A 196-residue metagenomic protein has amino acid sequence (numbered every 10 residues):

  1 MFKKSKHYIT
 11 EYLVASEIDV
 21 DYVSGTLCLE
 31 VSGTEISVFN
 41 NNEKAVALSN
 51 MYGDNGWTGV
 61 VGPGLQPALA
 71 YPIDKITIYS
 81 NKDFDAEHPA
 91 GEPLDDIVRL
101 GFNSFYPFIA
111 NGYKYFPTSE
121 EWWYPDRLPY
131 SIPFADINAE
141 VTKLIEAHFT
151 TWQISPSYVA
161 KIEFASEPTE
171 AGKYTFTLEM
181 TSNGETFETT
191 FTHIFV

Functional and structural regions predicted by a protein language model:
M1-V196: Non-catalytic macromolecular-recognition regions in eukaryotic signaling proteins
